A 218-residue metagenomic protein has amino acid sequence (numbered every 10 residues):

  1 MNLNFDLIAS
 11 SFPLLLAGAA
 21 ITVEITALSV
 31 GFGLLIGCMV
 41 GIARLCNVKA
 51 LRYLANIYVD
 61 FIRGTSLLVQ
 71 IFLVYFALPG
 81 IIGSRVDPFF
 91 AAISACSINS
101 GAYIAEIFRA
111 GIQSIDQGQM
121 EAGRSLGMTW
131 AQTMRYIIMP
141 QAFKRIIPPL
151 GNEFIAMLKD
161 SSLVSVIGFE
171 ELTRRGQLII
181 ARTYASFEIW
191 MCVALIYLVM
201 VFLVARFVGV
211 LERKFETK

Functional and structural regions predicted by a protein language model:
M1-K218: Transmembrane alpha-helices and adjacent helix-loop boundaries
